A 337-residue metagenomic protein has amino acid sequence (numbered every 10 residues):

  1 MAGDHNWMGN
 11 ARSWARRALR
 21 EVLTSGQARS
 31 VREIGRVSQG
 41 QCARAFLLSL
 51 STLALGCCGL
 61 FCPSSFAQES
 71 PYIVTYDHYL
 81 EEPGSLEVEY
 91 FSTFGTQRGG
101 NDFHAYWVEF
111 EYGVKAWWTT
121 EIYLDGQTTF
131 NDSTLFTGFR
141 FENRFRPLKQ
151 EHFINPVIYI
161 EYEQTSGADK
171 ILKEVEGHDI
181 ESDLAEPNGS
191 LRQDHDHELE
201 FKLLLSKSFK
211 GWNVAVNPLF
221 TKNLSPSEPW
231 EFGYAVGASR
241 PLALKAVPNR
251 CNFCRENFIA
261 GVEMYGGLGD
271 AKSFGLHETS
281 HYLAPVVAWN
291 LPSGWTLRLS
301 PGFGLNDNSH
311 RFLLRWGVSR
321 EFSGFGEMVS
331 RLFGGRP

Functional and structural regions predicted by a protein language model:
M1-A43: N-terminal secretory signal peptides that target proteins for export/translocation
D4, L48, G304: Short coil/turn motifs at helix boundaries and re-entrant loops, enriched in small/polar and proline residues
M8, E21-T24, I34, S49 (+3 more regions): Local alpha-helix boundary/kink/capping signal
N10-R12, R16, Q27, Q39 (+5 more regions): A ubiquitous, low-specificity "background" feature that marks scattered single residues across proteins without
L23-Q27, C62, E176-G177, G334: Short, flexible coil/linker elements and helix-boundary hinge sites characteristic of intrinsically disordered
G40, L55-G56, L60, N249-N252: Secreted/extracellular small peptides and ectodomain modules produced from precursors
A45-F61: Bacterial N-terminal signal peptides
F66-P337: Transmembrane beta-barrel domains of Gram-negative outer membranes and organellar outer membranes
